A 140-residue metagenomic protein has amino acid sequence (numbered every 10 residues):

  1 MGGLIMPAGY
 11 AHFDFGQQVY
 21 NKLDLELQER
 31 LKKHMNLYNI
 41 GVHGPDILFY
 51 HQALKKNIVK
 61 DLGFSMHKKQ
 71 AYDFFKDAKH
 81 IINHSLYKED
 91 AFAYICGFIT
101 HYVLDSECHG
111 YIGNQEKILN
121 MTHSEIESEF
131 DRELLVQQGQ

Functional and structural regions predicted by a protein language model:
G2-A93, Y111-Q140: N-terminal, motif-rich segments that launch catalysis or mediate targeting to/interaction with membranes, typified by
L48, T100, L104: Short active-site segment of divalent metal-dependent hydrolases/proteases that encodes the spacing between
G97-T100, C108-H109: A basic- and aromatic-enriched beta-loop-alpha substructure that forms the phosphate/nucleotide- and DNA/RNA-contacting
